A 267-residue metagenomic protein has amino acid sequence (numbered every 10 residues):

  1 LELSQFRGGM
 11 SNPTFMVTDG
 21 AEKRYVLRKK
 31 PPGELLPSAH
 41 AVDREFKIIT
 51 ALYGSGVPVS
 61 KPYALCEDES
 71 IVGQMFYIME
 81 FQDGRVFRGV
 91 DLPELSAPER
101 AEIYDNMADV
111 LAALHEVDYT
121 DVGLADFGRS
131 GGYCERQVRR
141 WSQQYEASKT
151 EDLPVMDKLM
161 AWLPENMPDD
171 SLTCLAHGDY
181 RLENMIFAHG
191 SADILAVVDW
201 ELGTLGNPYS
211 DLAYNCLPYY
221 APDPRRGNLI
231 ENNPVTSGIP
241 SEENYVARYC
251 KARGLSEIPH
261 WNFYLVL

Functional and structural regions predicted by a protein language model:
E2-L175, A188-D193: ATP-binding pocket architecture of kinase catalytic cores
I48, L182-N184, Y214, N244: Hydrophobic side chains within alpha-helical segments
D83, L92, E146, L202 (+3 more regions): A generic structural signal for secondary-structure junctions that act as hinges or helix/strand caps at the edges
P98-R100, W200-N207, V235-T236: Glycine-rich "substrate-gating" loop/helix at the edge of Rossmann-like oxidoreductase active sites
G128-R129, S256-L267: All-alpha amphipathic helical-bundle segments outside canonical DNA-binding/catalytic cores that form hydrophobic
L175-H177, L182: Catalytic-loop of the protein kinase fold
I186-R226: Catalytic activation segment of kinase domains across protein kinase-like and atypical kinase folds
S210-G254: Active-site activation/catalytic loop segments of kinase-like enzymes and analogous catalytic loops in related
